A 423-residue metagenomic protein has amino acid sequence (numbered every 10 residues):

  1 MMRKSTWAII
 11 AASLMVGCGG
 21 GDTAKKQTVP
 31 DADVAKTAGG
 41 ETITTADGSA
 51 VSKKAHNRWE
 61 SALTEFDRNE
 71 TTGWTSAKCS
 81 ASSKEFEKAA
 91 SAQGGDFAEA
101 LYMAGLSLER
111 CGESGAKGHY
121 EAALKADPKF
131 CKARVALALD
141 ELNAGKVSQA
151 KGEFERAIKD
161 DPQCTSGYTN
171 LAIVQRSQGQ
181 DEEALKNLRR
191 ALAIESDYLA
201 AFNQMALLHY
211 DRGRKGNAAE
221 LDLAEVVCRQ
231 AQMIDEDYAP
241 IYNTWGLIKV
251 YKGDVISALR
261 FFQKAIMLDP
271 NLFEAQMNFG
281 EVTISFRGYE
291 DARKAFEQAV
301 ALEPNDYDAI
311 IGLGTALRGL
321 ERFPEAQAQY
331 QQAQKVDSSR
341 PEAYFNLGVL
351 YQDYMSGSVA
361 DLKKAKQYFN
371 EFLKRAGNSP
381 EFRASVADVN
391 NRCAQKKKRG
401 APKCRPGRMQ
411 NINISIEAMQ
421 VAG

Functional and structural regions predicted by a protein language model:
M1-V16: Sec-dependent bacterial lipoprotein signal peptides
C18-E99, M103, R110, A394 (+2 more regions): N-terminal leader/linker segments that initiate helical-solenoid repeat arrays
G48, A55, F97-E99, C131-K132 (+7 more regions): Helix-start (N-cap) detector for alpha-helical repeat units in TPR-like alpha-solenoids, especially tetratricopeptide
G73-K84, E109-A122, N143-R156, Q178-R190 (+5 more regions): Structural signature of tandem alpha-helical TPR/SEL1-like repeats, specifically the intra-repeat loop/turn
A92-Q93, A126, D160, I194 (+5 more regions): Structural marker of alpha-solenoid helical repeat scaffolds
Y102-M103, A136, N170, Q204 (+5 more regions): Canonical tetratricopeptide repeat
L350-G423: Terminal, low-structured helical/coil segments at or just beyond the last alpha-helical repeat
